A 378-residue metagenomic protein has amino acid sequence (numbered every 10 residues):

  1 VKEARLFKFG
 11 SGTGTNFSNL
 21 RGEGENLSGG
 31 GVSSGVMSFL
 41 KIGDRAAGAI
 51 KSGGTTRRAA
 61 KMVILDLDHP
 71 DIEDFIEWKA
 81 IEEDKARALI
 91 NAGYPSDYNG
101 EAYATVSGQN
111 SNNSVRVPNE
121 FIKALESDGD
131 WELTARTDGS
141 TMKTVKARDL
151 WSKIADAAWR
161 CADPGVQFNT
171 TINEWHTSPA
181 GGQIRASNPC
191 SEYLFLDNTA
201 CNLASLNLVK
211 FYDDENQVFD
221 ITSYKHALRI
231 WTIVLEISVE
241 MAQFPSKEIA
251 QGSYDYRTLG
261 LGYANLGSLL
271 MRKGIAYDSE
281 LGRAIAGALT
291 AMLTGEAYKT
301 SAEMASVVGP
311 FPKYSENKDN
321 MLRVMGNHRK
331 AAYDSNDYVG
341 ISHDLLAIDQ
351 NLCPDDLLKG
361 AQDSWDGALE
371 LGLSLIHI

Functional and structural regions predicted by a protein language model:
V1-A227, V234-Y254, A284-A286, A297-S374: Active-site cavity-forming subdomains of large catalytic enzyme subunits
S223, T258-G262, L293: Short, contiguous, pocket-lining structural segments that sit at or immediately flank catalytic/ligand-binding sites
I230-I233, N265: Charged, amphipathic alpha-helical oligomerization/scaffolding segments
G252-G274: Core structural elements
D278: Short, positively charged, Gly/Tyr-enriched micro-motifs that form contact patches at catalytic or ligand/partner
L281: Ferredoxin-type iron-sulfur electron-transfer modules in oxidoreductases and energy-metabolism complexes
I376-I378: Conserved small/polar residues in nucleotide/adenosyl-binding loops
